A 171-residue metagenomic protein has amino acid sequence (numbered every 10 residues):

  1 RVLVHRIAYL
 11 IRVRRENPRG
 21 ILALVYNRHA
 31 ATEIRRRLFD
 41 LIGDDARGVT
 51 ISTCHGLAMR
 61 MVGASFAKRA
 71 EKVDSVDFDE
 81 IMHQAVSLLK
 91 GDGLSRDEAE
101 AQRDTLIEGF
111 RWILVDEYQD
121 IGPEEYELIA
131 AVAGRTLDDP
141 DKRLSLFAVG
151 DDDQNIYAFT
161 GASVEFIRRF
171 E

Functional and structural regions predicted by a protein language model:
R1-F66, D104, W112: P-loop NTPase Walker
H5-I11, R35-R36, V86-L89, I129-G134 (+1 more regions): Short, well-ordered amphipathic alpha-helices
V13-E16, G43-D44, T105-L106, I121 (+1 more regions): Conserved catalytic network of the ASCE P-loop NTPase/AAA+ motor domain
S52-A58, V73-W112, G122-V132, T136: Conserved helicase/translocase P-loop NTPase motor core
L114-Y118, G150: Hydrophobic residues in beta-strands of the RecA-like P-loop NTPase core, especially within AAA+ ATPase
Y126-E171: Conserved RecA-like helicase ATPase core segment that couples NTP binding/hydrolysis to strand translocation
